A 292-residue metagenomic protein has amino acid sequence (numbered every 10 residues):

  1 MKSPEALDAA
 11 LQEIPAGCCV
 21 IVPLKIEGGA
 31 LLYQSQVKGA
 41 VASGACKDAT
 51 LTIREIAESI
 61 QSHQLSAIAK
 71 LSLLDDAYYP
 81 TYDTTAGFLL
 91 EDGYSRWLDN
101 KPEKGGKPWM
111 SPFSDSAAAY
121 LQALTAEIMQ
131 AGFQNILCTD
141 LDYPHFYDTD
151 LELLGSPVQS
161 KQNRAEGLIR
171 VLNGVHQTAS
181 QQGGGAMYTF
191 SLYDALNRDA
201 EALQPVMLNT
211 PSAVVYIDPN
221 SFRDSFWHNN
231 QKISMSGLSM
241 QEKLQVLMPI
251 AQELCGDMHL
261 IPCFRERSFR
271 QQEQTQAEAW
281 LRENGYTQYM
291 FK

Functional and structural regions predicted by a protein language model:
M1, L74-A126: Active-site-adjacent "subsite" loops/lids of carbohydrate-active enzymes
M1, V37-T50, K104-A119, P157-R164 (+2 more regions): The substrate-binding groove and active-site-proximal loops of carbohydrate-active enzymes, especially glycoside
E5-L32, E127-C138, L208-Y216, E283-Q288: Catalytic domains of carbohydrate-active enzymes, especially glycoside hydrolases
G17-T50, E152: Aromatic-lined carbohydrate-binding/catalytic grooves of carbohydrate-active enzymes
C19-E27, W109-F113, A117, L121-D150: Active-site groove signature of glycoside hydrolases
Q34-A42, D76-K101, P144-Q159: Aromatic- and acidic-residue-enriched segments that line the glycan-binding/catalytic groove of carbohydrate-active
S66-D75, L137-D140, Q162-E201, Q252-Q271: Aromatic-lined carbohydrate-recognition surfaces of secreted/lumenal glycan-active proteins
T210-K292: Substrate-binding cleft of secreted/luminal carbohydrate-active enzymes
